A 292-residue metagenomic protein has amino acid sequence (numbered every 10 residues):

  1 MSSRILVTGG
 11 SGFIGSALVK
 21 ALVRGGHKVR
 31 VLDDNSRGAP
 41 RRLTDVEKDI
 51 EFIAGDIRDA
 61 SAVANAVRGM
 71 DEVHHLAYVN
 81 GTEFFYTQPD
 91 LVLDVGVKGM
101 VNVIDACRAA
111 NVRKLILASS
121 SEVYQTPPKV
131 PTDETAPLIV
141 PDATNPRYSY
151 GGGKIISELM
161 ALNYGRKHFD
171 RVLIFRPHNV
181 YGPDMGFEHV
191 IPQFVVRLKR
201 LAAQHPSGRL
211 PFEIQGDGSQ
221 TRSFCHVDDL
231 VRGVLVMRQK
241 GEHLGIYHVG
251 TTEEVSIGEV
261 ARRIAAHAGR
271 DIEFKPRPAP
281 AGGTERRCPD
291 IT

Functional and structural regions predicted by a protein language model:
M1-V180: N-terminal Rossmann-like NAD(P)+-binding domain of SDR-like oxidoreductases, especially those catalyzing
L18-R24, G55, R200-T292: C-terminal substrate-binding subdomain of Rossmann-fold SDR/epimerase-dehydratase oxidoreductases
G38, R58, T87, V95-K98 (+7 more regions): Residue-level signal for the nucleotide or nucleotide-sugar donor/cofactor binding architecture
V103, Y164, Q193-L198, G233-M237: A short, amphipathic alpha-helix embedded in the catalytic core of nucleotide-handling enzymes
K129-T132, F187-V195: A glycine/serine/threonine-rich, flexible loop-to-helix segment that serves as the NAD(P) cofactor-binding "lid"
K154, R176, P183-D184, R222 (+2 more regions): Short, cationic motifs built from Arg/Lys/His that form the positively charged side of catalytic pockets
I156, M160, Y164, Q193-F194 (+2 more regions): Hydrophobic alpha-helix immediately C-terminal to the catalytic Tyr-X-X-X-Lys motif of short-chain
